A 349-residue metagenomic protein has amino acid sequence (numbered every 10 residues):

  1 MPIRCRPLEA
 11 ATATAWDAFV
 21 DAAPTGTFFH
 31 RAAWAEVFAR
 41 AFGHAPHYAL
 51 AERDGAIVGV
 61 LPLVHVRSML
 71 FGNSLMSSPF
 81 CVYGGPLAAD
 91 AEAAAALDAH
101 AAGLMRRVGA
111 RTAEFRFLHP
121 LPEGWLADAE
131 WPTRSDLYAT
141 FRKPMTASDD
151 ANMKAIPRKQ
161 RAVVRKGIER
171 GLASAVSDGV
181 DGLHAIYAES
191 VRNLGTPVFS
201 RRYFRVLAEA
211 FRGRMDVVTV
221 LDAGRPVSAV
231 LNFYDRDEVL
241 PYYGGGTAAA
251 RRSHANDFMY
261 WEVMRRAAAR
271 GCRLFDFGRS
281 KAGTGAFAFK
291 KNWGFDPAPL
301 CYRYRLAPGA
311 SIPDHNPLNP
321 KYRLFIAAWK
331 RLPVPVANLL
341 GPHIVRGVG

Functional and structural regions predicted by a protein language model:
I3-D54, L61-F71, F117-R252: A conserved beta-strand-loop-helix scaffold within acyl/acetyltransferase catalytic domains
H44-P46, R107-A110, R270-C272: Short, high-confidence coil segments that cap the C-terminus of an alpha-helix and link into the following beta-strand
Y48, H65, L126-A151, R273 (+1 more regions): Active-site/acyl-donor-binding loops of N-acyltransferases
L50-L61, H65-V66, L70, C81 (+2 more regions): Aromatic (often tryptophan-rich) hydrophobic motifs at membrane interfaces
S74-V82, L137: Residues forming anionic-ligand binding surfaces in small-molecule and nucleic-acid pockets of primarily soluble enzymes
S77-S78, K154-V163, N316-R323: Short intrinsically disordered coil segments
P86: Active-site phosphate/ATP/adenylate-binding loop shared across adenylate-forming ligases
A110-F117: Divalent metal-dependent hydrolysis catalytic cores, especially in the metallo-beta-lactamase
